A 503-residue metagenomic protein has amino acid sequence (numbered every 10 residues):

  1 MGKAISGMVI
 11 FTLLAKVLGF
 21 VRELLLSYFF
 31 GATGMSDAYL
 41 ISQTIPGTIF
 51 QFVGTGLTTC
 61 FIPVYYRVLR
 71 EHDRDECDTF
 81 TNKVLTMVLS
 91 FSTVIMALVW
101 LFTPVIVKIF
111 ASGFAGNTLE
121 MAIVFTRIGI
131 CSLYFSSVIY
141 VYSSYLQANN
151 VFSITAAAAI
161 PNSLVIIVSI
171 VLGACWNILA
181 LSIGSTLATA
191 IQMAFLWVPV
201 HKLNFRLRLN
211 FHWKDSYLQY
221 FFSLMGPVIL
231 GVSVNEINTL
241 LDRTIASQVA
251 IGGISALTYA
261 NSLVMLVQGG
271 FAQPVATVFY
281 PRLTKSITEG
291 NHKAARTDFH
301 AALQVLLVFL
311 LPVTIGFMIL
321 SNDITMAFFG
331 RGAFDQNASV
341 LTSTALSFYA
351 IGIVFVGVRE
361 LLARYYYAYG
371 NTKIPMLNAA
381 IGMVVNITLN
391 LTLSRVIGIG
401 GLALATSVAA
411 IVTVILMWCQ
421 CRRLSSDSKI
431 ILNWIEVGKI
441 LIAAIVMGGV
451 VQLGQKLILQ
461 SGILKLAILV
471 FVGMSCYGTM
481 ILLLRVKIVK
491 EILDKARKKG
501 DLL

Functional and structural regions predicted by a protein language model:
M1-L503: Membrane-embedded alpha-helical bundles of multi-pass transporters/translocases, especially carrier/permease families
